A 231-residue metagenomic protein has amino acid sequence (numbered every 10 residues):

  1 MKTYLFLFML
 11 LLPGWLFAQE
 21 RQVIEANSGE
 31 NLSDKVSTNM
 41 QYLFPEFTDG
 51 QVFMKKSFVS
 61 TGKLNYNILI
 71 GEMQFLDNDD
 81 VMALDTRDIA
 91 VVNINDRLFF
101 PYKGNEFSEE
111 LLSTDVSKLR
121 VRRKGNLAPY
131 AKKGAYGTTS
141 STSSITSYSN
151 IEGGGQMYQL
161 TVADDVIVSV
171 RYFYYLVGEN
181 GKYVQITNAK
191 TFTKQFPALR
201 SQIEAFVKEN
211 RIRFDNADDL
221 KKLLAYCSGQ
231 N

Functional and structural regions predicted by a protein language model:
M1-Q22, L223: Bacterial Sec-dependent N-terminal signal peptides
W15-L16, K35-S37, I167-V170: Short acidic/polar alpha-helix capping motifs at helix-coil junctions
A18-Y42: Sec-dependent signal peptide cleavage junction
N39, G178-E179, T191-F196: A short, ordered amphipathic alpha-helix with a cationic face
L43-F53: A short, Trp-centered hydrophobic/proline-enriched beta-strand micro-motif
S60-V184: Aromatic-patch recognition
T187, T193-N231: Long, compositionally biased interface segments
